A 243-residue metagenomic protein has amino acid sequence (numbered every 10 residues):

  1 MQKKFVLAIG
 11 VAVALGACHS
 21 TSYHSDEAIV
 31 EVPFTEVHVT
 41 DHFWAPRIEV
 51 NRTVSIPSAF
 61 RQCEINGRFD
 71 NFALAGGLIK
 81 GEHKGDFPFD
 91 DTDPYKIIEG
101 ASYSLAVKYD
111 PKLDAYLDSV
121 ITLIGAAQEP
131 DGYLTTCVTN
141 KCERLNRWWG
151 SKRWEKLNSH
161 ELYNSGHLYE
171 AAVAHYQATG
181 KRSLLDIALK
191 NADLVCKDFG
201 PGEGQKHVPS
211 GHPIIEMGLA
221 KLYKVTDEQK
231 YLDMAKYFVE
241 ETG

Functional and structural regions predicted by a protein language model:
M1-Q2, H19-S22: Bimodal feature
Q2-A8: Sec-dependent signal peptide recognition, specifically the positively charged N-region followed immediately by
L15-A17: C-terminal motif of bacterial Sec signal peptides marking the signal peptidase cleavage site
S22-G243: Glycan-recognition and catalytic cores of secretory/periplasmic carbohydrate-active enzymes
